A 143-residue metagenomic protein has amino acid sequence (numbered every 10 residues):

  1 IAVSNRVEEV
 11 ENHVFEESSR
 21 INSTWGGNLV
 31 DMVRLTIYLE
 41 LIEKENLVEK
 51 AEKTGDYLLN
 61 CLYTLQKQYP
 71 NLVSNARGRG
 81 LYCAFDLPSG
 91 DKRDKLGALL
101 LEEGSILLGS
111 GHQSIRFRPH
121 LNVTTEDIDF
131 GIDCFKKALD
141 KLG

Functional and structural regions predicted by a protein language model:
I1-G143: Conserved N-terminal phosphate-binding loop of PLP-dependent enzymes in the Aspartate aminotransferase
